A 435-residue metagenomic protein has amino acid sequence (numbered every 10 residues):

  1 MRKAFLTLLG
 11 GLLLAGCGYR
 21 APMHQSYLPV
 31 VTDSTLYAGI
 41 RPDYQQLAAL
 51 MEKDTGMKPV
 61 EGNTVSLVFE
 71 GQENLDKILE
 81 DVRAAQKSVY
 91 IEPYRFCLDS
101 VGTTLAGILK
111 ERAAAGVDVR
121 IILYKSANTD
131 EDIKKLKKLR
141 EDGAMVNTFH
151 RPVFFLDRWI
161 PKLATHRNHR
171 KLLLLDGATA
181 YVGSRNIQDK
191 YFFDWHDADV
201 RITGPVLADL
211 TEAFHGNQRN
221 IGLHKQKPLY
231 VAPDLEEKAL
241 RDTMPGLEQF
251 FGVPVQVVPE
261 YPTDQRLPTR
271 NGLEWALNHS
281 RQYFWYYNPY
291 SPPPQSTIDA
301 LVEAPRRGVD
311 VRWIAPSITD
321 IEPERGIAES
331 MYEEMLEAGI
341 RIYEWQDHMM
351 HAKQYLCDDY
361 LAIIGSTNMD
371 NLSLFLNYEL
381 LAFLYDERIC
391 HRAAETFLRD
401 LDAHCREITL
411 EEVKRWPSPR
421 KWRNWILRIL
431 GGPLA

Functional and structural regions predicted by a protein language model:
M1-A4: Positively charged n-region of N-terminal signal peptides that target proteins for export
T7-A15: Bacterial N-terminal signal peptides
C17-A435: Charged, low-complexity intrinsically disordered terminal segments
